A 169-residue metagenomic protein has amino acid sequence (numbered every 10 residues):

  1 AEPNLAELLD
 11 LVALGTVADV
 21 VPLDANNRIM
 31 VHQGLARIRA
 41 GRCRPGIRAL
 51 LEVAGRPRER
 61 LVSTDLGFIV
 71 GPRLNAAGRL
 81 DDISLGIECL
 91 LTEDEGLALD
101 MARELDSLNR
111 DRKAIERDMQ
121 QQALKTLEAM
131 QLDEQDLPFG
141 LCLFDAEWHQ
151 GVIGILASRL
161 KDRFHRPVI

Functional and structural regions predicted by a protein language model:
E2-I169: Hydrophobic helix-and-loop "lid/oligomerization" segment in the mid-to-C-terminal part of catalytic domains
